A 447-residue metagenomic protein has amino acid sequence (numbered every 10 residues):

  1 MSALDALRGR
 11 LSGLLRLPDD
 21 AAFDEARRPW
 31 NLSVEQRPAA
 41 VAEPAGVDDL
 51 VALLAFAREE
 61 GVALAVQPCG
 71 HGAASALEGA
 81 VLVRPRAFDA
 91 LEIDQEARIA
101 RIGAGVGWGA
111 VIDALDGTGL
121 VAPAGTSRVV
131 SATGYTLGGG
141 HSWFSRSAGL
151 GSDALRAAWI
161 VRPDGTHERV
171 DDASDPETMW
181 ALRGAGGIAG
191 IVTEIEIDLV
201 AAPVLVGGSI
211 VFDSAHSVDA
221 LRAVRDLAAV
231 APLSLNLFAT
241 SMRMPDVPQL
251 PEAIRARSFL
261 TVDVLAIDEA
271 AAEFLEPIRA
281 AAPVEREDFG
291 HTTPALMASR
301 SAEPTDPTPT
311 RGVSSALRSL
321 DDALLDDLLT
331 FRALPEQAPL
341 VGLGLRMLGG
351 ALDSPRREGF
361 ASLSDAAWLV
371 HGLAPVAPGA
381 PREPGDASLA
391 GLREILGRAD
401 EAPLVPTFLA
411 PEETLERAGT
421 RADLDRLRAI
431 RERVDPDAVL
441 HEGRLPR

Functional and structural regions predicted by a protein language model:
M1-R447: Soluble FAD-dependent oxygen oxidases
